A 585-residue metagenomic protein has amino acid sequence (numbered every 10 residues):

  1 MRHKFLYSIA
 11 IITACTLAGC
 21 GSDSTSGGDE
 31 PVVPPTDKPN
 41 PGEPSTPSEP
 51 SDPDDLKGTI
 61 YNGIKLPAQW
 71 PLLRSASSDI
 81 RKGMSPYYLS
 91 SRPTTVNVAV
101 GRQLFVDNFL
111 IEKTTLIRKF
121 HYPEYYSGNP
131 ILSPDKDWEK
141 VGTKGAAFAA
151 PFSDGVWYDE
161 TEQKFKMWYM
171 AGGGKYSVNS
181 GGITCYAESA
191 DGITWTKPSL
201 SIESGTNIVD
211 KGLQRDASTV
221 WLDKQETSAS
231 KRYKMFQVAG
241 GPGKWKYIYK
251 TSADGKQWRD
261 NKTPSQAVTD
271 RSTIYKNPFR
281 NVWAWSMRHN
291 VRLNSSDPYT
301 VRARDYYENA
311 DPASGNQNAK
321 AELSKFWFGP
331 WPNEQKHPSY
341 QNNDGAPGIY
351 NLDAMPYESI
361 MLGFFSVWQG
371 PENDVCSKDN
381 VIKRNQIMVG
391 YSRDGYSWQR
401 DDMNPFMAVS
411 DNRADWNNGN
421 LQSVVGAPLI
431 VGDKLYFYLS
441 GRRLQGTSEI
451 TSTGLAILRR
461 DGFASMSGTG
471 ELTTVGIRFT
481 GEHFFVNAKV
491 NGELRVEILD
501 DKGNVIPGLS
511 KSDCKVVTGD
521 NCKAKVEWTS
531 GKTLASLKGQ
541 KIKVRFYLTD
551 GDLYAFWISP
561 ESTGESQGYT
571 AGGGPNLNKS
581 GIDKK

Functional and structural regions predicted by a protein language model:
R2-S8, I12-D54: Bacterial Sec-dependent N-terminal signal peptides
G27, P50-Y350, M355-N418, G432 (+1 more regions): Beta-rich carbohydrate-recognition and catalytic domains
A427-P428, F437: Charged, amphipathic alpha-helical scaffolding segments
